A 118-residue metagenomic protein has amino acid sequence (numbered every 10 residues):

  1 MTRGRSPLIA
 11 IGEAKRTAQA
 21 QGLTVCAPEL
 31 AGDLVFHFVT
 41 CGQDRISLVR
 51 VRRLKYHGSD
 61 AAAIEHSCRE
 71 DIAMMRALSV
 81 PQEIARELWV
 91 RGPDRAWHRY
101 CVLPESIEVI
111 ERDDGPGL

Functional and structural regions predicted by a protein language model:
M1-R16, E111, L118: Interdomain/boundary linker segments immediately adjacent to catalytic/signaling cores
G4-L8, G12, T24-P28, C41-E105: Catalytic cores of nucleic-acid endonucleases
A18-T24: Short secondary-structure junctions
L30-G32: Solvent-exposed loop/turn segments connecting transmembrane beta-strands in outer-membrane beta-barrel proteins
L34-T40: Short acidic loop-to-beta-strand element that houses the catalytic metal-binding Asp/Glu of nuclease active sites
H98-L118: Intrinsically disordered, low-complexity terminal regions enriched in charged/polar residues
